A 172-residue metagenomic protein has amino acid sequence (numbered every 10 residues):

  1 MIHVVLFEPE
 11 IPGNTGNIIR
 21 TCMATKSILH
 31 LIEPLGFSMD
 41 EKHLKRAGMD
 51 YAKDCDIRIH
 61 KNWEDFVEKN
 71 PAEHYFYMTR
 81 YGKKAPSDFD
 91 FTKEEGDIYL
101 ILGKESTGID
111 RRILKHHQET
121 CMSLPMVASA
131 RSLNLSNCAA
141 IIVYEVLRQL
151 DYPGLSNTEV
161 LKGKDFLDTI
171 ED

Functional and structural regions predicted by a protein language model:
M1-D172: Post-transcriptional modification and biogenesis factors for structured RNAs of the translation apparatus
